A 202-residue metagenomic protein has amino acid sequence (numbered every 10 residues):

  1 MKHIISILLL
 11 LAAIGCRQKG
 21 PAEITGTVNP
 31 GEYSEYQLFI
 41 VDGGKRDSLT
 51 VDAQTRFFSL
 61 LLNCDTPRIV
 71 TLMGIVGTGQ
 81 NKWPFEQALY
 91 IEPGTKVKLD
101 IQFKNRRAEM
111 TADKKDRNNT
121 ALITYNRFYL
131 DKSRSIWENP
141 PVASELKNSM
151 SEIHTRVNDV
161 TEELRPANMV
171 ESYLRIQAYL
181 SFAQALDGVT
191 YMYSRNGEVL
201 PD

Functional and structural regions predicted by a protein language model:
I4-A13: Sec-dependent N-terminal signal peptides
C16-Y173: A non-transmembrane, solvent-exposed segment enriched in polar/low-complexity residues
I176-D202: Extended amphipathic alpha-helical segments with heptad-repeat/coiled-coil character used for oligomerization, fusion
